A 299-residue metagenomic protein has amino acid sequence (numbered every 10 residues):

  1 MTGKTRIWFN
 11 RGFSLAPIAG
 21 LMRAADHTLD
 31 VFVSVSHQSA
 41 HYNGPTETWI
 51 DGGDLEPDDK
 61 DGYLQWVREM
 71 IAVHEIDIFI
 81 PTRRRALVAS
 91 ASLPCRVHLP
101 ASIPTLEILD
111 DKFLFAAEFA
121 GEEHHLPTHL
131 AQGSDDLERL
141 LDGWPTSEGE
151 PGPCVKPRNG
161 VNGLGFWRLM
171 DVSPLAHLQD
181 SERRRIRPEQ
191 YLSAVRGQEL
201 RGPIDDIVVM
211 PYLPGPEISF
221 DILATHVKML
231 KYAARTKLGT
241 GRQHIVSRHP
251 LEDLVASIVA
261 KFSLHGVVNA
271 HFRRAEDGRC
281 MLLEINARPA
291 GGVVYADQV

Functional and structural regions predicted by a protein language model:
M1-A101: ATP-binding N-terminal substructure of ATP-dependent carboxylate-amine bond-forming enzymes
H41-G44, D59-G62, E107-L114, G163-G165 (+1 more regions): Short, charged, surface-exposed secondary-structure boundary motifs
L106-D206: Active-site nucleotide/adenylate-binding loops and adjacent lid/helix of ATP-dependent enzymes
G163, T236-Q243, N286-Q298: Glycine-rich phosphate/pyrophosphate-binding beta-alpha loops
Q179-I258, F262-S263, R273-M281: Phosphate-binding site of ATP-dependent enzymes
A270: Catalytic phosphate/metal-binding cores of nucleic-acid and nucleotide-processing enzymes, i.e., regions that mediate
